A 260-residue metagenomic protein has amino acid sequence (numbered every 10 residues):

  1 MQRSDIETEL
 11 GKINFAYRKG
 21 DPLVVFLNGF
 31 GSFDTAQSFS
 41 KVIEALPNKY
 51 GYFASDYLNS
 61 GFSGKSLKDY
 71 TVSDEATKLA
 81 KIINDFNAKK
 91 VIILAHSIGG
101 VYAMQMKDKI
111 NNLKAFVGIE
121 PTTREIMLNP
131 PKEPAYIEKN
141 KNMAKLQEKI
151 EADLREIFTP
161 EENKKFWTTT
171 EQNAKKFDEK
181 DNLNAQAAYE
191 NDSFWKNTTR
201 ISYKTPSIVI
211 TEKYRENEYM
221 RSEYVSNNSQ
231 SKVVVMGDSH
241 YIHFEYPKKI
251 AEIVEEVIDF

Functional and structural regions predicted by a protein language model:
M1-K12: N-terminal cap/lid segment of alpha/beta-hydrolase-fold proteins
G11-F62: Conserved HGGG/HGGXW glycine-rich cap/lid loop of the alpha/beta-hydrolase fold
A36-S38, S63-D69, L128-N129: Conserved catalytic-core motifs of eukaryotic protein kinase domains, centered on the activation segment
A54-I92: Active-site loop/oxyanion-hole signature of alpha/beta-hydrolase fold enzymes
A88-P130: Conserved hydrolase catalytic core segment
F116-I150: Flexible "cap/lid" loop of the alpha/beta hydrolase fold
N163-G237: Conserved serine/cysteine hydrolase catalytic core
D238-P247: Catalytic histidine-centered segment of alpha/beta-hydrolase-like enzymes
